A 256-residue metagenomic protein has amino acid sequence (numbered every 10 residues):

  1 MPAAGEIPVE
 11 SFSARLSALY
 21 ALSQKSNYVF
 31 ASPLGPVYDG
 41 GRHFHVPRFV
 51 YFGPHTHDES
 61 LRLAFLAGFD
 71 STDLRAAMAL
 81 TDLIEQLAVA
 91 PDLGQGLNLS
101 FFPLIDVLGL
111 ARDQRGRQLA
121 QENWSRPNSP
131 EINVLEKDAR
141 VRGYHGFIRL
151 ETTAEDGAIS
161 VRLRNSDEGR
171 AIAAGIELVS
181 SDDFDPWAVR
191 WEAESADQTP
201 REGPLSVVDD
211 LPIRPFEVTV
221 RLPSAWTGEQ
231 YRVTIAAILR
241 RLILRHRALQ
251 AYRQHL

Functional and structural regions predicted by a protein language model:
M1-R48: Short glycine- and acidic-rich boundary segments immediately preceding or forming the N-terminal edge of structured
A31, R48, F101, F147-R149 (+1 more regions): Conserved beta-strand scaffold positions in the cores of enzyme catalytic domains, especially in NTP/NDP-utilizing
H45, G96-N98, R214: A generic structural signal for alpha->beta connector loops
P47, G116-R117, T234-A236: Short, surface-exposed amphipathic charged segments that create phosphate/polyanion-binding patches used for binding
P47-E59: Short beta-strand-to-loop junctions in surface cap/lid or active-site-entrance loops
E59-R62, F69, D73-A193: Active-site/substrate-binding loop(s) of hydrolase catalytic cores
A67-F69, L222: Short glycine-centered, acidic/aromatic-flanked micro-motifs in structured strand/loop junctions that mark active-site
A196-L256: Active-site-adjacent mobile loop/cap segments within catalytic or ligand-binding domains
